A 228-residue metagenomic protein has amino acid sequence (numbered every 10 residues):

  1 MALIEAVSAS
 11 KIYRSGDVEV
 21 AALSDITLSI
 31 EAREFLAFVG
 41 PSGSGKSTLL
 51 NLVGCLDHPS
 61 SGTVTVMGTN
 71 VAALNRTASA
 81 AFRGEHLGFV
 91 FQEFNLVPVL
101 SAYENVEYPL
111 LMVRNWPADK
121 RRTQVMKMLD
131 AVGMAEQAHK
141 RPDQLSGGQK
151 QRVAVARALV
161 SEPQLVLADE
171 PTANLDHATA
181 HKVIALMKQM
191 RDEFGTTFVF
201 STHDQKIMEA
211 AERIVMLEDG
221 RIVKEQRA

Functional and structural regions predicted by a protein language model:
A2-L217: ABC family nucleotide-binding domain
I214-Q226: H-loop (His-switch) and adjacent beta-strand-loop-beta switch element of ABC-type ATPase nucleotide-binding domains
